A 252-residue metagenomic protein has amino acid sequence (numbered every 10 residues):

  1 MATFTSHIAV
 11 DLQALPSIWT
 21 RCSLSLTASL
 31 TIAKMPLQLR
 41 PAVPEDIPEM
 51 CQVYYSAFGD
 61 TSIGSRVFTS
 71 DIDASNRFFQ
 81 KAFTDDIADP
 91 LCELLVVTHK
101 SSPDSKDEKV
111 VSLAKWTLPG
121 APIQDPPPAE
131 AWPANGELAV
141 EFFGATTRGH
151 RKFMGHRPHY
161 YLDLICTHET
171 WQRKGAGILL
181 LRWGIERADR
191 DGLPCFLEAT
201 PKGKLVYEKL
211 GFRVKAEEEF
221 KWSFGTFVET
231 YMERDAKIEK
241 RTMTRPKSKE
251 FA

Functional and structural regions predicted by a protein language model:
Q38-Q52: A short beta-loop-alpha structural element at the N-terminal edge of CoA-dependent acyl/N-acetyltransferase catalytic
Q52-S70, D86, I123: Helix-loop element at the rim of GNAT/NAT acetyltransferase active sites that forms part of the acceptor-substrate
S65, P103-Q172, F220-F227, I238-A252: Conserved acyl-donor/pantetheine-binding loop and adjacent beta-alpha core of acyl/acetyltransferases and related
V67-L94, T98-D104, K115, T147-R151: Active-site rim helix/loop that mediates acceptor-substrate recognition in acyltransferases
C92-L94, F227-M232: Short hydrophobic/aromatic beta-strand or adjacent loop that forms the aromatic wall/cage of a ligand/substrate-binding
P158-Y160, R187-A199: Conserved GNAT acetyl-CoA-binding A-motif
R173-E186: Conserved acetyl-CoA-binding loop-helix of GNAT-fold acetyltransferases
I178, R190-G192, P201-E218, F224: Conserved active-site alpha-helix within GNAT-family acetyltransferase domains
